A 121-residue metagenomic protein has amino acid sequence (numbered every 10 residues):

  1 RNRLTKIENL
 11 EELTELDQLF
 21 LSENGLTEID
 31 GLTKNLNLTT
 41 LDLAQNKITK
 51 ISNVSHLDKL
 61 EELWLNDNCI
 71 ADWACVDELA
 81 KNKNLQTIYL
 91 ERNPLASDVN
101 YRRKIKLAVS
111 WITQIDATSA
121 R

Functional and structural regions predicted by a protein language model:
R1, L13, E23, N35 (+5 more regions): Structural signal for repeat-unit boundaries in curved repeat scaffolds
R1-E8, L13-D17: LRR N-terminal entry segment and analogous cap-like coil->beta motifs
I7-L10, I29-L32, I51-V54, W73-L79 (+1 more regions): Canonical leucine-rich repeat
E12, F20-I29, K34-I51: Alpha-helical adaptor scaffolds
L16-L21, L38-L43, L60-L65, Q86-L90 (+1 more regions): Conserved hydrophobic beta-strand positions in leucine-rich repeat
L95-R121: Membrane-proximal C-terminal cap and juxtamembrane stalk of leucine-rich repeat ectodomains
